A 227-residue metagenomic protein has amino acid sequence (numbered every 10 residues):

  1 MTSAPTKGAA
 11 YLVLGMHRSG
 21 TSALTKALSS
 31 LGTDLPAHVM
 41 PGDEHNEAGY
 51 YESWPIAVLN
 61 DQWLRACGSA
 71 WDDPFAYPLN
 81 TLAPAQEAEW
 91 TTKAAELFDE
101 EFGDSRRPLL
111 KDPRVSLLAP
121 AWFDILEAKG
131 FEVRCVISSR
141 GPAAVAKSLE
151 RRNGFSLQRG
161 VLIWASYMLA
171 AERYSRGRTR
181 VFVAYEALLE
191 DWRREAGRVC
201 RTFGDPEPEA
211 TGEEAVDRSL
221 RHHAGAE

Functional and structural regions predicted by a protein language model:
M1-T91, H222: PAPS-dependent sulfotransferase catalytic core
A9-V13, G103-D112, V133-C135, R180-V181: Generic beta-sheet signal
T21, S116-P120, W192: Short, well-ordered alpha-helical microsegments
M40-E47, I137-K147, R176-E227: The conserved 3'-phosphoadenosine-5'-phosphosulfate
Q86-F123: Glycine-rich phosphate-binding loop used to anchor ATP phosphates in small-molecule kinases, encompassing both
L97-R106, A170-V181: A structural motif corresponding to the C-terminal end of an alpha-helix and its immediate exit/capping segment
K111-V115, K129-L149, W164: Conserved phosphate-donor/acceptor-positioning beta-strand/loop module used by diverse small-molecule
E150-Q158: Short glycine/proline- and charge-enriched loop/turn segments that cap or connect secondary-structure elements
